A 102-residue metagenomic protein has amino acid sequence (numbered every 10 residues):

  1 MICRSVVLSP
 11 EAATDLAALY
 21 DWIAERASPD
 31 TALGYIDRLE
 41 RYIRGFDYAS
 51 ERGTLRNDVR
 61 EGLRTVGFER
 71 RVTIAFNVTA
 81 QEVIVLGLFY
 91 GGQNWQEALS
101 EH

Functional and structural regions predicted by a protein language model:
M1-G34: Arg/Lys-rich, positively charged N-terminal/basic patches that mediate binding to nucleic acids
V7, G67, I84: Conserved beta-strand segments that form the floor/walls of ligand-binding pockets within enzyme and binding domains
S28, R44, Y48-E51, R71 (+1 more regions): Generic structural signal for secondary-structure transition and capping sites
G34, T54, R60, L86-G87: Solvent-exposed interaction patches of small proteins and small membrane subunits
A49-Q81: Basic/aromatic recognition patch in beta-strand/loop cores that engages polyanionic ligands
V72-T73, N77-H102: Enriched for short, Lys/Arg-rich terminal
